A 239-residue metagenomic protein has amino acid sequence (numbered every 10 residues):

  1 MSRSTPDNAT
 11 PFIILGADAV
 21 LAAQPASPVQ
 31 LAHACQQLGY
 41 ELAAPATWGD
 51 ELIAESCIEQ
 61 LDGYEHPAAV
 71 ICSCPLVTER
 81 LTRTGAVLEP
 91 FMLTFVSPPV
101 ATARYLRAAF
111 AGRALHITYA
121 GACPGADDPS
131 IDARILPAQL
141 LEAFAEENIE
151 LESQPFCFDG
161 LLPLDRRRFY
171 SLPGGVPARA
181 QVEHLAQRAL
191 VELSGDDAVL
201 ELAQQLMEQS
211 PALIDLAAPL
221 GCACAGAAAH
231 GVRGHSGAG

Functional and structural regions predicted by a protein language model:
S2-G239: Iron-sulfur-associated redox domains of electron-transfer enzymes in respiratory and anaerobic energy metabolism
